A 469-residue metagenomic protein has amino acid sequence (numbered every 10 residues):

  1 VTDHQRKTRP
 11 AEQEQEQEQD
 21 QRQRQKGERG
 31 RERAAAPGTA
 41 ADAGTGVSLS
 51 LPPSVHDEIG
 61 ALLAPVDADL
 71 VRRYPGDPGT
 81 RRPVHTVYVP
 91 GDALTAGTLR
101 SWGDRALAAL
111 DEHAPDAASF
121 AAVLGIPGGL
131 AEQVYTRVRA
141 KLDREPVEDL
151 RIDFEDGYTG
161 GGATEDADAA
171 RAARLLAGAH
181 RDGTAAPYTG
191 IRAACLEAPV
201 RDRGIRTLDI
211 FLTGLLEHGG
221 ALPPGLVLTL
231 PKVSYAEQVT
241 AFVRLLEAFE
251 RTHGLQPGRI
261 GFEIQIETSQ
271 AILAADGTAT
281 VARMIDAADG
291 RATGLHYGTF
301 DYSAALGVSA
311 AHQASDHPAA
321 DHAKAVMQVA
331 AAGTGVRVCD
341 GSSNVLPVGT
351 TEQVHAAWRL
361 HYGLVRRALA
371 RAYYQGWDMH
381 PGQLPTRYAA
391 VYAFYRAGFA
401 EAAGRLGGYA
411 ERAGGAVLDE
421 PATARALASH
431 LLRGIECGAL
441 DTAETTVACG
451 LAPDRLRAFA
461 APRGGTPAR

Functional and structural regions predicted by a protein language model:
T2-R9, R33, P37-R469: Expand to "…catalyze enediolate/carbanion chemistry for C-C bond making/breaking, isomerization, decarboxylation
Q15-Q17: Compositionally biased, intrinsically disordered low-complexity segments enriched in Pro/Arg/Gln/His
Q23-G27: Low-complexity repeat regions of mature extracellularly deployed or surface/particle-associated proteins
